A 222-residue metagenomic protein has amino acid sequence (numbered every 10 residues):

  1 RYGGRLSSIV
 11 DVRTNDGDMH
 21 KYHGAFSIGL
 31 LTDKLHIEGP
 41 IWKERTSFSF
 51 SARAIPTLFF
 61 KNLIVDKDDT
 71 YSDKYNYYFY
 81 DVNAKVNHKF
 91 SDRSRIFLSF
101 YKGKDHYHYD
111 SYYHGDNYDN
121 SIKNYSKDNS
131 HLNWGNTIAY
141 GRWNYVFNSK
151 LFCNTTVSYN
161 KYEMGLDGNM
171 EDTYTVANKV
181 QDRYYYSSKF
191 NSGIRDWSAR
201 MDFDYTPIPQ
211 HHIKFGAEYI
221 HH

Functional and structural regions predicted by a protein language model:
R1-G24, L35, G39: N-terminal periplasmic accessory domains that precede and gate Gram-negative outer-membrane beta-barrel machines
R5, M19, F26-L30, D73-F79 (+3 more regions): Transmembrane beta-barrel outer-membrane domains
G17-H20, V65-T70, Y80, N120-K127 (+3 more regions): Extracytoplasmic loops and strand-loop junctions of Gram-negative outer membrane beta-barrel proteins
G17-M19, D33, T57-F59, D105-Y107 (+2 more regions): Sequence/structural signature of outer-membrane beta-barrel proteins
G29-A54, D69-D110, H131-T155: Transmembrane beta-barrel wall of Gram-negative outer-membrane proteins
K61-K67, G103, H108-N124, L166-Y174 (+1 more regions): Outer-membrane beta-barrel translocator domains and adjoining extracellular loop/strand segments of Gram-negative
N87-D105, S130-H222: Face-selective signature of the C-terminal outer-membrane beta-barrel domain
